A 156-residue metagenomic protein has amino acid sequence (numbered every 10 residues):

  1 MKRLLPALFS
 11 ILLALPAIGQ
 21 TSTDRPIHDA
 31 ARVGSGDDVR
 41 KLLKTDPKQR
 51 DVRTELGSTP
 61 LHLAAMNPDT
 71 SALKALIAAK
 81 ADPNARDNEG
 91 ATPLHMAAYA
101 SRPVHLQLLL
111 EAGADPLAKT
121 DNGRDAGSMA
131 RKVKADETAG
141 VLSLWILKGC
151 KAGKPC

Functional and structural regions predicted by a protein language model:
K2-L4, F9, Q20-D29, R131-C156: Ankyrin-repeat-protein effector appendages
A14-P16: N-terminal signal peptide c-region/cleavage motif recognized by signal peptidases
D29-S35, L63-D69, M96-R102, M129-A135: Ankyrin repeat A-helix N-terminal signature
S35-L43, D69-I77, R102-L110, D136-L144: Ankyrin repeat structural motif
L43-A75: N-terminal, post-signal-peptide region of Sec/Tat-exported proteins
Q49-R50, P83, P116: Ankyrin-repeat inter-repeat connecting loop/turn
R53-T54, D87, T120: Ankyrin repeat boundary/linker residues
